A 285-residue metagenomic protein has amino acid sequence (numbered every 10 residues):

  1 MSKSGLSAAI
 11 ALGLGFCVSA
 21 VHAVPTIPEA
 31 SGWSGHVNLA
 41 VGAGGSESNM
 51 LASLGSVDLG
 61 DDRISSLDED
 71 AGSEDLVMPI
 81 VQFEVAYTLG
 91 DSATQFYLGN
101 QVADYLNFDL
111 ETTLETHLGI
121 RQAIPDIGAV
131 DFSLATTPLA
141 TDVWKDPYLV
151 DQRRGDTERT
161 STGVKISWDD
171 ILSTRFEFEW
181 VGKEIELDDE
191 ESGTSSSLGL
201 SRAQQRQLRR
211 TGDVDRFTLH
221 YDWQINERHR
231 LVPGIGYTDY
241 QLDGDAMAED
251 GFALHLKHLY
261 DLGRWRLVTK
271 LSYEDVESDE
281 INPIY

Functional and structural regions predicted by a protein language model:
V24-Q95: Outer-membrane beta-barrel initiation region
E29-V37, P79, S92-T94, D126-V130 (+5 more regions): Outer-envelope beta-barrel architecture signal
V37, F83-Y87, L118-Q122, V164-D170 (+3 more regions): Residues on the lipid-exposed face of transmembrane beta-strands in outer-membrane beta-barrel proteins
V41-E47, L89, N100-L106, L134-A140 (+5 more regions): Transmembrane beta-strands of outer-membrane beta-barrel pores
G42-D58, A135-I185, K270-Y285: Outer-membrane beta-barrel translocator/channel fold
R63, L67-D75, L89-A129: Surface-exposed loop and membrane-interface regions of Gram-negative outer-membrane beta-barrel proteins
S73-D75, D104-T112, R153-T160, R206-D213 (+2 more regions): Replace "Gram-negative outer membrane beta-barrel proteins" with "bacterial and organellar outer membrane beta-barrel
E177-E179, R210-I281: Detector for outer-membrane/organellar transmembrane beta-barrel domains, recognizing the amphipathic beta-strand
